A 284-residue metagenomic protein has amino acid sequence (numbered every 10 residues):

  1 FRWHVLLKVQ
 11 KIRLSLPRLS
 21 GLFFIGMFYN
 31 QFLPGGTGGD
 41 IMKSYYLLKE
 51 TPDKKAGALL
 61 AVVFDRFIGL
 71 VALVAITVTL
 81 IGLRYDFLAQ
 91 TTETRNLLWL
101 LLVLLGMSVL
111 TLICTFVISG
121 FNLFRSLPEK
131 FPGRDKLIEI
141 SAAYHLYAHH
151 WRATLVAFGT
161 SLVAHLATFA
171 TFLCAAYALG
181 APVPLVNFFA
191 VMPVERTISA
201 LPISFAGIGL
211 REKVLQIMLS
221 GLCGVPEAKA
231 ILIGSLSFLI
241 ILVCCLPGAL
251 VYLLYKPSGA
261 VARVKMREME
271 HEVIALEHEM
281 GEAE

Functional and structural regions predicted by a protein language model:
F1-F24, G82-A200, V225, K229-E284: Predominantly cytoplasmic-facing regulatory/coupling regions of multi-pass membrane proteins
F1-R2, G35-K43, V186, A200-L215: Transmembrane helix boundary and interhelical junction motifs in multipass membrane proteins
W3, N30-P34, G38, G69-L80 (+2 more regions): Alpha-helical transmembrane segments and their lipid-water interface positions in multi-pass membrane proteins
K8-Q10, G35, S44-P52, S220: Helix-loop junctions at the membrane interface of multi-pass solute transporters
P17-G21, G35, G39-D40, T51-D65 (+1 more regions): Membrane-interface alpha-helices at helix entry/exit sites of multi-pass transporters
F32, M42-Y46, L59-V62, A72 (+2 more regions): Hydrophobic alpha-helical membrane segments of integral membrane proteins
V63-V71, F238-L242: Selective transmembrane-helix segments that form parts of the transport pathway or gating/packing helices in multipass
F67-V74, F158-V163: Select subsegments of transmembrane alpha-helices in polytopic membrane proteins, especially boundary-proximal
